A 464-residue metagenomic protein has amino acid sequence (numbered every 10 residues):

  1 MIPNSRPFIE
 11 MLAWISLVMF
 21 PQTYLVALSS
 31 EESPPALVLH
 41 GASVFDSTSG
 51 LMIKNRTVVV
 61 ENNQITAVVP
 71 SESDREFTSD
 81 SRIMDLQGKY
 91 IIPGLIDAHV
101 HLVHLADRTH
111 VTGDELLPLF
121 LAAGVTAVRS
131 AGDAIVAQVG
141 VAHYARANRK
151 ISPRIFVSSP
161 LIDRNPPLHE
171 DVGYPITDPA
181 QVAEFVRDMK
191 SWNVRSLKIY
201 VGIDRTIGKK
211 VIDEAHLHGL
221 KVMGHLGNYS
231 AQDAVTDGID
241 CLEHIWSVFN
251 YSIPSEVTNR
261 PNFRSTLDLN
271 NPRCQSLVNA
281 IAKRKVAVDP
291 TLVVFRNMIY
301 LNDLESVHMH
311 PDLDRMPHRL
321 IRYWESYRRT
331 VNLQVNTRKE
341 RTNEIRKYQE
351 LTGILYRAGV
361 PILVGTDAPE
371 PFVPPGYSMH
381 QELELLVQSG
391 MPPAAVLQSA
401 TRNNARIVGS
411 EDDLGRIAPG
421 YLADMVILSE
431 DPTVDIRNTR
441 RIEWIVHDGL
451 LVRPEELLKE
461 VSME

Functional and structural regions predicted by a protein language model:
E10-T23: Bacterial N-terminal signal peptides
P35, V44, T48-I92: Histidine-rich, glycine-flanked metal-binding segment
A42, V58, N63, G88 (+13 more regions): Divalent metal-coordination and catalytic microenvironments
V44-T57, P70-S73, R346, P374 (+2 more regions): Acidic, glycine-enriched loop/beta-strand segments at the rims of small-molecule binding/catalytic pockets
K89-R149, N165-H169, Y174, A180 (+3 more regions): Metal-associated gating/positioning segment near the N- to mid-region
L116-V136, S152-P160, K190-I203, K221-M223 (+2 more regions): Divalent metal-dependent hydrolysis catalytic cores, especially in the metallo-beta-lactamase
P166-D213, L217, Y251-N259: Active-site gating/metal-coordination segments in enzymes
F185-I199, I203, I253-S389: Active-site neighborhoods of metal-dependent hydrolases
